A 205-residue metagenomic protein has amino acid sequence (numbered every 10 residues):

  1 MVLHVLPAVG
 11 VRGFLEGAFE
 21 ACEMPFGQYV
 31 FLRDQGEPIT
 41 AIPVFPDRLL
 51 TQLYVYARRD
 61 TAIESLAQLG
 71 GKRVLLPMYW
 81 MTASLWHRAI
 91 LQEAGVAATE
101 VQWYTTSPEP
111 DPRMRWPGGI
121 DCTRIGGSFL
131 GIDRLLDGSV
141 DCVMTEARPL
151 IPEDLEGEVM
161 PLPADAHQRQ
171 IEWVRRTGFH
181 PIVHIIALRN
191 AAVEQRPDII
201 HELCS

Functional and structural regions predicted by a protein language model:
M1-A94, T99, W103-P112: Short, glycine-/small- and polar/acidic-enriched structural segments that line small-molecule recognition paths
L3-C22, S84-L85, A89-I90, P112-E156: Short helices/loops that flank or line small-molecule/ion binding pockets
R12, R33, R48, R58-R59 (+10 more regions): Arginine residue identity/basic-tract feature
T40-A41, P117-G118, P161: Alpha-helix boundary/capping detector
D121-S205: Pocket-lining segment of extracytoplasmic ligand-binding domains
